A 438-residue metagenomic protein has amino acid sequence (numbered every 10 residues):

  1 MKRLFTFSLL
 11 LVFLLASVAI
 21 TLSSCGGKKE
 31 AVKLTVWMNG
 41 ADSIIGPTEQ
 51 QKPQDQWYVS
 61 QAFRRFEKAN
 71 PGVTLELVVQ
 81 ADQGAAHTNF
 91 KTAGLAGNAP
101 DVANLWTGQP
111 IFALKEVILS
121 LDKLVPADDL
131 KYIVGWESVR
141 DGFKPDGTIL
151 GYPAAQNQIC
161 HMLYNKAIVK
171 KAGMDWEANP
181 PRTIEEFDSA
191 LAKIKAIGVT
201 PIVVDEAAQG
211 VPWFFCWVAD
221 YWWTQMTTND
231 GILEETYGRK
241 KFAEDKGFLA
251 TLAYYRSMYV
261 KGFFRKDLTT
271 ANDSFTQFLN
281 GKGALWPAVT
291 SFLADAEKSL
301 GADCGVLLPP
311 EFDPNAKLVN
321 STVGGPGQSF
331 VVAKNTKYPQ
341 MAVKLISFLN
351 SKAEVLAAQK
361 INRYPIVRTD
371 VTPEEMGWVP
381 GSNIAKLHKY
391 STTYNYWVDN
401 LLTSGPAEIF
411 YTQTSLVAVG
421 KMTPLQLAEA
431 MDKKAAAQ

Functional and structural regions predicted by a protein language model:
A19-I111, K115, D129, W176-E177 (+5 more regions): Conserved N-terminal structural module of periplasmic/extracytoplasmic solute-binding proteins
T74, V78, K170, V355 (+2 more regions): Conserved C-terminal helix/tail region of periplasmic/extracytoplasmic solute-binding proteins
A81, W106-C160, F215-C216, G305-L308: Hinge/lid segment of periplasmic solute-binding proteins
D101, L130-V169, A316-V323, T393-N400: A structural signal for short loop-to-beta-strand junctions that line the ligand-binding cleft of periplasmic/secreted
D122-G135, N179-P180, I202, W223-A250 (+3 more regions): Short, solvent-exposed loop/beta-turn-alpha elements that line the ligand-binding surface or hinge of extracytoplasmic
K144-A155, C160, E185-G238, G283: Extracytoplasmic/periplasmic solute-binding protein
D188-K193, E234-L268: Glycine-centered hinge/linker elements that transmit conformational signals in sensory and ligand-binding systems
K261, K298-R363: Extracytoplasmic/periplasmic substrate-recognition and gating elements
